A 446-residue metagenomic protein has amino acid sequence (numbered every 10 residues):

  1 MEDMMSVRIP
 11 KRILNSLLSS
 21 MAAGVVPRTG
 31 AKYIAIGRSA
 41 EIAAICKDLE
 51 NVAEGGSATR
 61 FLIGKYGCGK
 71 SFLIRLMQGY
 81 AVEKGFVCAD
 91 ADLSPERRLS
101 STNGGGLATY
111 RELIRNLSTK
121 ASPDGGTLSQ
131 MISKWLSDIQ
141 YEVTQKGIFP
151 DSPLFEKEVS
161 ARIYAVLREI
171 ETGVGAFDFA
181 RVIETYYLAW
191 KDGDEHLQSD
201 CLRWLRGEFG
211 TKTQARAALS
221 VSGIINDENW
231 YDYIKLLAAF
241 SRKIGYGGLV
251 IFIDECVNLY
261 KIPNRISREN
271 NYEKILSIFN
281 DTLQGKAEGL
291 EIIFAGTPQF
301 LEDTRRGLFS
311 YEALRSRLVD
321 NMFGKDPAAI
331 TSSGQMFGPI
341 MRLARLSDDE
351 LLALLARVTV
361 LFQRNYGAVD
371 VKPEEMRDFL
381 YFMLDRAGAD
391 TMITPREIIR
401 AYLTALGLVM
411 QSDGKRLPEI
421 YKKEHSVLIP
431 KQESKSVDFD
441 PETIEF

Functional and structural regions predicted by a protein language model:
M1-A58, T144, K415-F446: A short, basic N-terminal segment
M4-I13, I42, L197-K372: The catalytic "switch" region of P-loop NTPases
V26-K32, L62, S220, P339-L343: Short hinge/gating elements
A31, A35-S39, G67, N103 (+5 more regions): Conserved phosphate/pyrophosphate-binding and hydrolysis machinery centered on Walker-type P-loop NTPases, extending
A44, L73-Y80, G105-N116, N271-K274 (+3 more regions): Alpha-helical scaffold elements adjacent to nucleotide-binding pockets in ATP/GTP-utilizing enzyme cores
F61, C68, F72-I244, M410 (+1 more regions): P-loop NTPase nucleotide-binding core
T185-H196, D200-R203, A328-I340, A344-F446: C-terminal alpha-helical "lid" subdomain
